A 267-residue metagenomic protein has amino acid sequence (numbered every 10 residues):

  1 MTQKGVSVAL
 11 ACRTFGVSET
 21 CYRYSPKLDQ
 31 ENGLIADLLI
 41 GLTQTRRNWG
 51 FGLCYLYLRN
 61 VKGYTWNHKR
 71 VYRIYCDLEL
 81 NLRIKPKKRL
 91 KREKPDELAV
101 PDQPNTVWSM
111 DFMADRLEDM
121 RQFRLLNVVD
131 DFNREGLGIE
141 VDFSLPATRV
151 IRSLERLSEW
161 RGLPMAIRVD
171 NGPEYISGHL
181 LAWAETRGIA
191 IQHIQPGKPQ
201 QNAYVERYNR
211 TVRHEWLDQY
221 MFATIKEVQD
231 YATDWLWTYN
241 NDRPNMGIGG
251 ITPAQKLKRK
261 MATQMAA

Functional and structural regions predicted by a protein language model:
M1-A267: Charged DNA-binding/catalytic regions of mobile-element recombinases
